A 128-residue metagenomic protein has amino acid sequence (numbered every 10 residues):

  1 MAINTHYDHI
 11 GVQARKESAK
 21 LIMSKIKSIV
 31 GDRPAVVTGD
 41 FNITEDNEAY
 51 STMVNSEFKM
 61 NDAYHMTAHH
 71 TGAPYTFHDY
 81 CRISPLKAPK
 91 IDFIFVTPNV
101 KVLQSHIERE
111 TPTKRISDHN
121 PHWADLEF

Functional and structural regions predicted by a protein language model:
M1, V12, S28, T38 (+2 more regions): Amphipathic, alpha-helical segments enriched in basic
M1-K16, K20: Metal-dependent phosphoester/phosphodiester hydrolase catalytic core
A2-T5, I22-Y50, A63, F95 (+2 more regions): Active-site beta-strand/loop signature of hydrolases that rely on acidic residues for catalysis
Q13-R15, K114-D118: A short, polar/proline- and glycine-enriched secondary-structure boundary/capping micro-motif
D32, I43-R115: Active site of divalent-metal-dependent phosphoester/diester hydrolases
